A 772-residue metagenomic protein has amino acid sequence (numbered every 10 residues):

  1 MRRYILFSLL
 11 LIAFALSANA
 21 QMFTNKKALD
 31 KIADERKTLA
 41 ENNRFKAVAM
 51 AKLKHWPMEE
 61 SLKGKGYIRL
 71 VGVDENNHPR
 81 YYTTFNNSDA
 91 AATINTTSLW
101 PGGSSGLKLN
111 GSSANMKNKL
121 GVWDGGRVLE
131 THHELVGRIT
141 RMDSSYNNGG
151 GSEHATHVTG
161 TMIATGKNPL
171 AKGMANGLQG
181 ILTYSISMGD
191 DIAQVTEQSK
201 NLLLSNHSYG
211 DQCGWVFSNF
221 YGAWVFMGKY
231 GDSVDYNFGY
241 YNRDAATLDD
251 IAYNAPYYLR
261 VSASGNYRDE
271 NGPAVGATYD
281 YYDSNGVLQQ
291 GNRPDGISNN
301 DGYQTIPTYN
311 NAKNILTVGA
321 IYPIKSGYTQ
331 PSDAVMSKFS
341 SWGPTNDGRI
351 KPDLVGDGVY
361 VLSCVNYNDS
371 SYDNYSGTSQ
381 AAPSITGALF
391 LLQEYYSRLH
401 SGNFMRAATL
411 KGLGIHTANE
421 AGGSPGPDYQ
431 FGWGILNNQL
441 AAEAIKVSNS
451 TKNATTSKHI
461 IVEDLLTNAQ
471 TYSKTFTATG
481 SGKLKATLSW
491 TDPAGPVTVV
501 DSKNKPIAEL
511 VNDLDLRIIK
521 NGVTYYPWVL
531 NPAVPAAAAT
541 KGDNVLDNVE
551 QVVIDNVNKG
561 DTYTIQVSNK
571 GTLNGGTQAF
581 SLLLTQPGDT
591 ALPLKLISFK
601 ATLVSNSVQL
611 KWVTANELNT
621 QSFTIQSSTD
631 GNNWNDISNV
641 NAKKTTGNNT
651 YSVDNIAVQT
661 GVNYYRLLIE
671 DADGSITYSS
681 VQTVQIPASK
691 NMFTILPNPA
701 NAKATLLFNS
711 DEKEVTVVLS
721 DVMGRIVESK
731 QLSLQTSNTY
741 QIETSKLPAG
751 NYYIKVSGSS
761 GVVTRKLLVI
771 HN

Functional and structural regions predicted by a protein language model:
A20, A672-S689, S729, A749-N772: C-terminal tail/sorting-segment detector
Q21-T24, A91-S205, G210-G222, Y253-L259 (+7 more regions): Subtilisin-like serine protease catalytic core
N25, D30-A33, K37-V122, M142-G151 (+4 more regions): N-terminal domain-start motif of subtilase-like serine proteases
W123-L135, I321-P383: Catalytic-core environment of secreted peptidases
V355-S424: Hydrolase catalytic cores
G434-N512, L582-G588: Secreted peptidase-domain scaffold signal
L583-K690: Short, compositionally biased serine/threonine- and acidic-rich segments at solvent-exposed termini, linkers, or domain
N641-Y665, L732-S759: Short, surface-exposed loop/turn motifs with a glycine/proline- and acidic-biased composition
